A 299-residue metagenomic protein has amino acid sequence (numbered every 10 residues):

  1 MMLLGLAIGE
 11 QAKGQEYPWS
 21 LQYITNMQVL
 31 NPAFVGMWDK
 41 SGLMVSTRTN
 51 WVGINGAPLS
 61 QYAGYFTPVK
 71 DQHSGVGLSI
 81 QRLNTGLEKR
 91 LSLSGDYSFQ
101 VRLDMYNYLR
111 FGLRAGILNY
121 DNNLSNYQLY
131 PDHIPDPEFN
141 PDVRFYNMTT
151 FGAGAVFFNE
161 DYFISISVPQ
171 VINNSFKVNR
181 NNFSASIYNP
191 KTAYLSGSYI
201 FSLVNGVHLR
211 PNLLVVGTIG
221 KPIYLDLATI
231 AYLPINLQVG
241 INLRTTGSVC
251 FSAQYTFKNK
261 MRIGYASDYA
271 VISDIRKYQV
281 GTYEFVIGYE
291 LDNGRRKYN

Functional and structural regions predicted by a protein language model:
M1-A7: Bacterial N-terminal signal peptides
I8-E16: Sec/Tat signal peptide C-region and signal peptidase I cleavage site
Q15-N299: Subset of outer-membrane beta-barrel
